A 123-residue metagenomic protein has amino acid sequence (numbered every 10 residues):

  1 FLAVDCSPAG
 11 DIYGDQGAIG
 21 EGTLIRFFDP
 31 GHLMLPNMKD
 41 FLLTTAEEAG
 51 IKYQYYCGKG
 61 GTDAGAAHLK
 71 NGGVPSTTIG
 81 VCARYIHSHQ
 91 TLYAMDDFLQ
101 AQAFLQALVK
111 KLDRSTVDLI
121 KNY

Functional and structural regions predicted by a protein language model:
F1-R26, G60, T116, I120: Acidic/histidine-rich catalytic neighborhood of metal-dependent amide-processing enzymes
L24-Q102, A107-Y123: Active-site-adjacent substrate-binding region of metalloamidase/peptidase-like peptide-processing proteins
